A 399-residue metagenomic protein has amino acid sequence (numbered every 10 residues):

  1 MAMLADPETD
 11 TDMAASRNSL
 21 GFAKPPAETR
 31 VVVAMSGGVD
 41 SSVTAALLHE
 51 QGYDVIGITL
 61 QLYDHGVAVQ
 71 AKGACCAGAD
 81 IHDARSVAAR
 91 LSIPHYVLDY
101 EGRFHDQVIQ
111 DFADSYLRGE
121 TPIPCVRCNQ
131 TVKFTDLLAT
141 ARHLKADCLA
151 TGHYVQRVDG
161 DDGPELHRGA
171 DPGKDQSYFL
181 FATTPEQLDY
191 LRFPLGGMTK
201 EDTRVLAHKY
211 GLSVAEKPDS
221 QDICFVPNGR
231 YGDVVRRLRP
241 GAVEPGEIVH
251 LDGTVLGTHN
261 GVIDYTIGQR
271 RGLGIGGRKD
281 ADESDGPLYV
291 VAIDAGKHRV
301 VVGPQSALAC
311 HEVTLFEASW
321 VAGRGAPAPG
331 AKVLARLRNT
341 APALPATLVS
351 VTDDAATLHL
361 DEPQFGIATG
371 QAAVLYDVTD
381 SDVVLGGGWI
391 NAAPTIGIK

Functional and structural regions predicted by a protein language model:
A2-F181, R192, K200-T203, H208 (+2 more regions): ATP-dependent adenylation/nucleotidyltransferase module used to activate substrates
P25, V39, A150-R157, D162-K399: AMP-forming adenylation/ATP pyrophosphatase catalytic core
